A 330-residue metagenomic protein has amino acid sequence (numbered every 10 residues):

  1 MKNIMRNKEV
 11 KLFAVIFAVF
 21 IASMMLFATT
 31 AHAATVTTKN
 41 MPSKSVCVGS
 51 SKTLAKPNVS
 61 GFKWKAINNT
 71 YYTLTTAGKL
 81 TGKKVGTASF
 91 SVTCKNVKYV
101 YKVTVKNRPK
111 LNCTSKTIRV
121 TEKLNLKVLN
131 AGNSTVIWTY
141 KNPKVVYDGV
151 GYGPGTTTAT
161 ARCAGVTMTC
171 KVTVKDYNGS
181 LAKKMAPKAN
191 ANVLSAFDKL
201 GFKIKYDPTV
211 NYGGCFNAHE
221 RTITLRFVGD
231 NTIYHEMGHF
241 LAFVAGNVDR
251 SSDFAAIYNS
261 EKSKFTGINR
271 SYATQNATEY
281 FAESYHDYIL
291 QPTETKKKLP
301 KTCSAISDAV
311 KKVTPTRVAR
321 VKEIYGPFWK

Functional and structural regions predicted by a protein language model:
M1-T35: Gram-positive cell-envelope targeting signals
K2-N3, H32-Y177: Extracytoplasmic soluble-region selector
V10, A14, F20, C47-V48 (+5 more regions): Intrinsic disorder/low-complexity segments
A182: Active-site acidic/histidine clusters and adjacent loop/turn architecture that either coordinate catalytic ions
P187, A191-K330: Active-site-flanking segments in enzyme catalytic domains
